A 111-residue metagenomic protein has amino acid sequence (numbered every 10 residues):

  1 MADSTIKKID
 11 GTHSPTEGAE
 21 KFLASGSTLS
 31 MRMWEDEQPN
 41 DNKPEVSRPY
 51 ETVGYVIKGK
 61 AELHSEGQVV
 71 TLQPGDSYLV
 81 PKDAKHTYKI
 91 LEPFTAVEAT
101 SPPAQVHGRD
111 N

Functional and structural regions predicted by a protein language model:
D10-E45: A short glycine-rich, His/Asp/Glu-containing loop-to-beta-strand
S27, H64-Q68, L91: Short strand-coil-strand connectors
R32-W34, G54, V97: Conserved hydrophobic/aromatic positions in well-ordered beta-strands
D41-K43, Y78, K82-T87: Histidine-centered metal-chelating micro-motifs
S47-L63: Short, conserved beta-strand element in jelly-roll/cupin
G67-K82: Short acidic-glycine-tyrosine-enriched beta hairpin
K82-V106: Ligand-binding loop in jelly-roll beta-barrel domains
G108-N111: Short, charged, solvent-exposed linker or helix-capping segments at domain edges/interfaces that act as flexible hinges
